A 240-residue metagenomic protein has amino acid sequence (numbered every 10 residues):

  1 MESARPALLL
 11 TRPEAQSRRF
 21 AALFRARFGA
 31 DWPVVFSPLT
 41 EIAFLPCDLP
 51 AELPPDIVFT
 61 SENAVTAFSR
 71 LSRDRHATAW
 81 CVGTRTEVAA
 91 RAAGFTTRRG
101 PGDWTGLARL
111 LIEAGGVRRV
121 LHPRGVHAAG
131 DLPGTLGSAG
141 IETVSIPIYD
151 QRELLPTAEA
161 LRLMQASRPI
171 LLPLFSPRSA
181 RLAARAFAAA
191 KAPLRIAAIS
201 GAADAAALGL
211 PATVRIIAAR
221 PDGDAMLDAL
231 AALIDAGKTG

Functional and structural regions predicted by a protein language model:
M1-G240: Signature of uroporphyrinogen-III synthase
